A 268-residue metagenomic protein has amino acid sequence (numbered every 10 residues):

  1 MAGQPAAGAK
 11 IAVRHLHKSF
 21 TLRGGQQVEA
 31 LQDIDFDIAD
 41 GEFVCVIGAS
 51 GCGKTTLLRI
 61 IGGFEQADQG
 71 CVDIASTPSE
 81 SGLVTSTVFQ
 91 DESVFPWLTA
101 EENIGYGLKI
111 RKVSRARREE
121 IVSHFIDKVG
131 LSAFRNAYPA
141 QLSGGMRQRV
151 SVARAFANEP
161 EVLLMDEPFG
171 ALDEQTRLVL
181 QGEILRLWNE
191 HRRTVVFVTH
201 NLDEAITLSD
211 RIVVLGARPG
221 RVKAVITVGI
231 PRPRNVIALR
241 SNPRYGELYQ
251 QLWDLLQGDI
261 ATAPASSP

Functional and structural regions predicted by a protein language model:
P5-K10, S19-D33: A short, flexible loop at the N-terminus of ABC-type nucleotide-binding domains that lies
I47-A49: The feature captures the beta-strand-to-loop junction immediately N-terminal to the Walker
G62: Helix-to-loop junction immediately C-terminal to a conserved catalytic motif
G70-S81: Conserved ABC transporter NBD signature motif
L98-G105: Short coil-to-helix segment of the ABC ATPase nucleotide-binding domain corresponding to the Q-loop/switch region
G105, K109, A116-F134, R186: Conserved ABC ATPase "signature" region
A137-A140, N158: Conserved signature/switch motifs of ABC ATPase nucleotide-binding domains
L163-D166: Catalytic Walker B motif of ABC-type/P-loop ATPase nucleotide-binding domains
